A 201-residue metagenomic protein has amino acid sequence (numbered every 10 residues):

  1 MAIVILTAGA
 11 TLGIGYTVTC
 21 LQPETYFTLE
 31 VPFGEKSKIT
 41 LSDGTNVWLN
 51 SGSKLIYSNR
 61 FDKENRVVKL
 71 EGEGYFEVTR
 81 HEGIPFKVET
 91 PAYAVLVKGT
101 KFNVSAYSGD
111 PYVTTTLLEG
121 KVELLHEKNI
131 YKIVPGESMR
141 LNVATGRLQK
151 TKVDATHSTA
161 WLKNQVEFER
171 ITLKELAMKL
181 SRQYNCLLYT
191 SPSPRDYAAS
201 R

Functional and structural regions predicted by a protein language model:
M1-S191, R195, R201: A residue-level detector for the "anchor" residue at the start of short, highly conserved motifs
